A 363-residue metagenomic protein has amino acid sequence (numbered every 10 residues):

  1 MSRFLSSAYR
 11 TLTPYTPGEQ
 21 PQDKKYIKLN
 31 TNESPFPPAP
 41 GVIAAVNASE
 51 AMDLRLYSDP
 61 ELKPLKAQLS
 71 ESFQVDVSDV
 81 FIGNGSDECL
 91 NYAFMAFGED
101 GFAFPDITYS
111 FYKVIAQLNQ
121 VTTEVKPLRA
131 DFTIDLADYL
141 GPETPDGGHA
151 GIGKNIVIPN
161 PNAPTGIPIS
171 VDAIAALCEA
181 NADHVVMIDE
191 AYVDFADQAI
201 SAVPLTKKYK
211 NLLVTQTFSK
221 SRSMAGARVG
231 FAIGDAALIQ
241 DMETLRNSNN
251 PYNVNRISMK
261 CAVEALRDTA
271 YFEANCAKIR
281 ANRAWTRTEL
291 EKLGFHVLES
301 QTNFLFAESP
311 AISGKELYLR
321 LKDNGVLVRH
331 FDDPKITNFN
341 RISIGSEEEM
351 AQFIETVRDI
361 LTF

Functional and structural regions predicted by a protein language model:
M1-L56, G147-I152: N-terminal "arm"/small-domain region of PLP-dependent enzymes with the aminotransferase-like
K63-F102, N119, A311: Phosphate-binding glycine-rich loop
D76-V80, D100-G101, E190, K210-N211 (+1 more regions): Short acidic capping loops at alpha-helix termini that bridge into adjacent secondary structure
M95-I158: PLP-dependent aminotransferase-like
T133-I152, P164-V186, E190-M224: Active-site pre-lysine segment of PLP-dependent enzymes
D172, R320-N324, R329, D333-F363: PLP-dependent enzyme catalytic core of the Aspartate aminotransferase-like
N211-E291, F295-L298: PLP-dependent aminotransferase class I/II
I279, K292-N324, N340: Conserved PLP-binding catalytic core of the aspartate aminotransferase-like
